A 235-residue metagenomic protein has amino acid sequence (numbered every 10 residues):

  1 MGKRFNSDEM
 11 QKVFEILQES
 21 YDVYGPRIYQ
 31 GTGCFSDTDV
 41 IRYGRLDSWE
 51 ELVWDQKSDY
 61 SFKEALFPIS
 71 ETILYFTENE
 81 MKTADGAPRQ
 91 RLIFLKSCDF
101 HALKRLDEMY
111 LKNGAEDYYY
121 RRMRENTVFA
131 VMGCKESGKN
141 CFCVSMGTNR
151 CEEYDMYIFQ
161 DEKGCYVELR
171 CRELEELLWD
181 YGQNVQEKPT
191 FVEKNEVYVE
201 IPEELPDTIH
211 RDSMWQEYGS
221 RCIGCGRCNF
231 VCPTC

Functional and structural regions predicted by a protein language model:
M1-P206, P233: Iron-sulfur-associated redox domains of electron-transfer enzymes in respiratory and anaerobic energy metabolism
F5, K112, S213-M214, G224: Short, glycine/acidic-rich beta->alpha junctions
E200-S220: Ferredoxin-type iron-sulfur electron-transfer modules in oxidoreductases and energy-metabolism complexes
E217-C235: Cysteine-centered iron-sulfur cluster-binding motifs in ferredoxin-type domains/subunits of redox enzymes
